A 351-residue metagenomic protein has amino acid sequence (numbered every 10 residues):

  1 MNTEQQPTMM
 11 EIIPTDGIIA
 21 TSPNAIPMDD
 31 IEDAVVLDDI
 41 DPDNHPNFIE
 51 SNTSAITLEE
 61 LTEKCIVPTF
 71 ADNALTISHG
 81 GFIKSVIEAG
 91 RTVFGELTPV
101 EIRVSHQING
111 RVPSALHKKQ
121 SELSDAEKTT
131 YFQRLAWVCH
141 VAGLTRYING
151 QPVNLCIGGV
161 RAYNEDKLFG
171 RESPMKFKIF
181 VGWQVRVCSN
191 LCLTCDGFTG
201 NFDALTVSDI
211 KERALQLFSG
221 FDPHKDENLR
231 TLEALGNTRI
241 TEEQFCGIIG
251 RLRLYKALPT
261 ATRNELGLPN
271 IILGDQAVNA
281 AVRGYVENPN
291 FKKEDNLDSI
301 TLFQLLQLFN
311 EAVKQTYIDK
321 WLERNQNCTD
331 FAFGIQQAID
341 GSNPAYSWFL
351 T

Functional and structural regions predicted by a protein language model:
M1-I87, F94-H106: Feature for intrinsically disordered/low-complexity regulatory segments and propeptides
M1-P42, E122-T351: Intrinsically disordered, low-complexity regions enriched in serine/threonine
E59-K176: Compositionally biased, flexible interaction segments
